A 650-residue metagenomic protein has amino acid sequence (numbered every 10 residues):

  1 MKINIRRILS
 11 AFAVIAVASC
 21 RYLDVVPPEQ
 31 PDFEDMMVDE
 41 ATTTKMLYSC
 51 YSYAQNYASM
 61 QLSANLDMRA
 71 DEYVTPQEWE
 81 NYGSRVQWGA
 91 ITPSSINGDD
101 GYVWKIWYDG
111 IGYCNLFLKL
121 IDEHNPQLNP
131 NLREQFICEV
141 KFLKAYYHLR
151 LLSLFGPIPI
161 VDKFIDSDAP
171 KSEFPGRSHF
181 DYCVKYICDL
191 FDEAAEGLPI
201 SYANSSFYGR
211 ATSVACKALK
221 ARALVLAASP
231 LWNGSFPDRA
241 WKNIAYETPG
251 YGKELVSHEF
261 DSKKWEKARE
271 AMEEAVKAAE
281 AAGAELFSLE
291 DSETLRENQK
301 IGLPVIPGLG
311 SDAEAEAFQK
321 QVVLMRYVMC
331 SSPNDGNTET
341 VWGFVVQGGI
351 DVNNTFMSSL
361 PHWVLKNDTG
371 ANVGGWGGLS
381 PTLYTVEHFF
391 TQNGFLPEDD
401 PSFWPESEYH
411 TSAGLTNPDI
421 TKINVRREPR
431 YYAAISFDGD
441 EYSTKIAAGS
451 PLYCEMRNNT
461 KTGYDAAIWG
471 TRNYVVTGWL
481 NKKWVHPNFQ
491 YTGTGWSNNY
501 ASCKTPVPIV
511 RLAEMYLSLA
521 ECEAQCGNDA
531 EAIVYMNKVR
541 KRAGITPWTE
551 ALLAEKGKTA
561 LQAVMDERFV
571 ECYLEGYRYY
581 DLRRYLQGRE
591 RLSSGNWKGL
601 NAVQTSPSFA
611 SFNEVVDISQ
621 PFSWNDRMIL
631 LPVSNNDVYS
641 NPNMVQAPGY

Functional and structural regions predicted by a protein language model:
M1-A18: Sec-dependent bacterial lipoprotein signal peptides
S19-C20, W107, Y186-C188, V225 (+9 more regions): Long, intrinsically disordered, low-complexity segments
C20-D67, K422-V425, I435, V633-Y650: Membrane-proximal, proline-rich intrinsically disordered regions
D39-A58, E78-F155, P170-S213, D419-I420 (+6 more regions): Conserved, well-structured interaction surfaces
L152-S153, P157-P159, L226-S235, G527: Short coil/turn linking the two alpha-helices of tandem helical-hairpin repeats
T355-S497: Long, low-complexity, polar/charged, intrinsically disordered or flexibly structured peripheral segments
